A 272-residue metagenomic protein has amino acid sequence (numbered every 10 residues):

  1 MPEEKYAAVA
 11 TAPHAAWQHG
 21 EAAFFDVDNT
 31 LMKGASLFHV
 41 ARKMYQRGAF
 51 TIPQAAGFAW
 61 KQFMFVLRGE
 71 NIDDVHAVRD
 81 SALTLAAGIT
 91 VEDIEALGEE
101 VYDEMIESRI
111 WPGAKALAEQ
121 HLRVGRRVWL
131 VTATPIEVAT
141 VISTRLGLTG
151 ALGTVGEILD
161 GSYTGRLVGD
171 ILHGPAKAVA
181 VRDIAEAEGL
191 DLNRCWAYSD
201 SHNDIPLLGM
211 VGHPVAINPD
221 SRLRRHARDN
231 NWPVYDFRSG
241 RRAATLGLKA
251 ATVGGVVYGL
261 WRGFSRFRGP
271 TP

Functional and structural regions predicted by a protein language model:
M1-A15, G20, A96, D103-P272: C-terminal cap/substrate-recognition subdomain and adjoining C-terminal extension of metal-dependent phosphatase-like
P2-N71: Active-site neighborhood of HAD-like aspartate-dependent phosphohydrolases
F25-D26, M44, D80-L83, G88 (+1 more regions): A generic, residue-level signal for flexible/boundary positions that often mark functional hotspots
D28, E70, A82-A86, G169 (+1 more regions): A general boundary/transition motif marking the beginning of the first structured unit of a protein
S36-L37, A49-Q120: A metal-dependent, Asp-based hydrolase signature
